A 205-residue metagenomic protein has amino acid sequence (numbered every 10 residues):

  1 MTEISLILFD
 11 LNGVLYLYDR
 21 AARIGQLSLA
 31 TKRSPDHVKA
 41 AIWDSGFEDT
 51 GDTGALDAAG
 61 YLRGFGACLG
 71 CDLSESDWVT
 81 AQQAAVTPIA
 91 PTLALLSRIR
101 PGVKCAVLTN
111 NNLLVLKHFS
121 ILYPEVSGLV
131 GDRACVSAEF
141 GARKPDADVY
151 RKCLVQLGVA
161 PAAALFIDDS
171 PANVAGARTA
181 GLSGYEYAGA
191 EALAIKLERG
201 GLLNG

Functional and structural regions predicted by a protein language model:
M1-T2, P101-V103, L157-A160: Glycine-rich phosphate-binding loop signature in dinucleotide/nucleotide-binding domains
T2-A94, P101, N112: N-terminal helical cap/lid subdomain that shapes the substrate entry/recognition surface in HAD-like hydrolases
D10-G13, G54, V107, A134 (+1 more regions): Generic structural signal for small/hydrophobic residues in well-ordered secondary structure, especially within
L113-A163: Substrate-recognition "cap/lid" segment bordering the active-site pocket of phosphatases
L116, V174-A175, A194: Short alpha-helix immediately C-terminal to the canonical SAM-binding loop
A142, F166-I167, E186: Conserved SAM-binding loop
V149, D169-L182: Acidic, divalent-metal-coordinating active-site segment for phosphoryl/phosphodiester hydrolysis, typified by short
K152, V159, R178-G184, A190-G205: C-terminal cap/substrate-recognition subdomain and adjoining C-terminal extension of metal-dependent phosphatase-like
